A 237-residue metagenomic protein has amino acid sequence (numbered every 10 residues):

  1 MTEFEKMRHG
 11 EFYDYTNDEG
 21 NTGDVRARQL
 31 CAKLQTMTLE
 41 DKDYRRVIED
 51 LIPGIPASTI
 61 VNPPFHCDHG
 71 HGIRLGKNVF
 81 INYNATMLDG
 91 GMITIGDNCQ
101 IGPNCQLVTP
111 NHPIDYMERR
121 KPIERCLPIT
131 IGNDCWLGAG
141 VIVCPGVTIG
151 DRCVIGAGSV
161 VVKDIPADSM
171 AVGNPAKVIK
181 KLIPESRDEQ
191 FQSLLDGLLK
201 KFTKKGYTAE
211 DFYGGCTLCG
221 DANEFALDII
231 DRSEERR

Functional and structural regions predicted by a protein language model:
M1-S58, A176-K180, P184-D231: Terminal amphipathic alpha-helical/low-complexity segments used for targeting or macromolecular assembly
Q35, D164-D168: Short arginine-rich
F65-L75, F80-T148, N174-A176, K181-I183 (+1 more regions): Flexible, glycine/small-residue-enriched loop-and-beta-strand segment within the central core of proteins
I93, S159, A167-S169, K177: Glycine-centered loop/turn positions within well-structured domains that cap or flank conserved ligand/cofactor-binding
W136, V154, M170-V172: Short-chain dehydrogenase/reductase
A139-K163: Beta-rich strand-turn-strand
E235-R236: Conserved small/polar residues in nucleotide/adenosyl-binding loops
